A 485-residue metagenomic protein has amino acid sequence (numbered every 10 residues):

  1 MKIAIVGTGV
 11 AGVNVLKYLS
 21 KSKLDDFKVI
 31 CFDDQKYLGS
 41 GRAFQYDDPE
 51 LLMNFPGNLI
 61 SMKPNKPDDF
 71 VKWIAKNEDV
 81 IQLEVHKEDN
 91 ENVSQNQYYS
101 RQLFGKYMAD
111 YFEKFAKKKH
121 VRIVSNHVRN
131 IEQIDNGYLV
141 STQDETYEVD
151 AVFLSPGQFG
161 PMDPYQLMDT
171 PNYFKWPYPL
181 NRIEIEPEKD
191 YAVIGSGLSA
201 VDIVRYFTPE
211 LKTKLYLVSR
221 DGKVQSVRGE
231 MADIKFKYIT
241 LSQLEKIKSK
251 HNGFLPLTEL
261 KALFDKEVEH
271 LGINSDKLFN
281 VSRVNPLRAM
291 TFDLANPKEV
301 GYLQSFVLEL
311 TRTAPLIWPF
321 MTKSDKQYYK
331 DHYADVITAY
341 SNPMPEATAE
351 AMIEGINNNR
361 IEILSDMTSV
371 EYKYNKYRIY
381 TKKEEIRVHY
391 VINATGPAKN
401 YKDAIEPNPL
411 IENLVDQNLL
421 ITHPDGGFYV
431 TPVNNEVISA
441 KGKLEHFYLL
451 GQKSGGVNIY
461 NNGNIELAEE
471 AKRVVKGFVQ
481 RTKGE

Functional and structural regions predicted by a protein language model:
M1-K36, S40-R42, E91-T482: Flavin (primarily FAD) cofactor-binding/catalytic cores of flavoenzymes
S20-K23, F55-G57, P64, E78: Generic low-complexity, intrinsically disordered sequence content enriched in small uncharged/hydrophobic residues
Q45-K72, D233-K248, M352: N-terminal glycine-rich dinucleotide-binding loop that anchors FAD/FMN and/or NAD(P) in oxidoreductases
P49-P64, E88-F104: Dinucleotide-binding Rossmann-like beta1-alpha1 core, especially the glycine-rich loop that anchors the ADP
E50, S61, K76-D79, D110 (+2 more regions): A generic structural signal for solvent-exposed, polar alpha-helical segments
N65-N92: A conserved beta-strand/loop capping segment in the N-terminal third of enzymes that catalyze redox or closely related
